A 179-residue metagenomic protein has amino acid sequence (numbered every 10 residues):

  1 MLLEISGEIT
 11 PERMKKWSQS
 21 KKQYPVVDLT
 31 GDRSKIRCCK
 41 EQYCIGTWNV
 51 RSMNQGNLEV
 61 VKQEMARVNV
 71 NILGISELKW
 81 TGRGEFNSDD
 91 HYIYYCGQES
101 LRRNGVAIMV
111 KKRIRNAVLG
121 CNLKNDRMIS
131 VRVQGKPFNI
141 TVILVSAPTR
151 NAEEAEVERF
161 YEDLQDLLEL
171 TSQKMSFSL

Functional and structural regions predicted by a protein language model:
M1-L179: A shared catalytic/ligand-binding motif for oxyanion handling
